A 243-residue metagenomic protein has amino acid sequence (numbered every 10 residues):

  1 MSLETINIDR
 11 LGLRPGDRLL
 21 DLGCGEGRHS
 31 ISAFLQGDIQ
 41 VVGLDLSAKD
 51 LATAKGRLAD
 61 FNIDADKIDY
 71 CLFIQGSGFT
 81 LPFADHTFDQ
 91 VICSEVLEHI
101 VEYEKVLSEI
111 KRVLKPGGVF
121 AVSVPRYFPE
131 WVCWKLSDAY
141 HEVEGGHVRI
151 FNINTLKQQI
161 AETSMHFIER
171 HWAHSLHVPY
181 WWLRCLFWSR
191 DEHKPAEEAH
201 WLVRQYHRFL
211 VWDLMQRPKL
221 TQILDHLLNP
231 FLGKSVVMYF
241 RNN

Functional and structural regions predicted by a protein language model:
M1-R14, R28, S32, R204-H207 (+1 more regions): Conserved class I S-adenosyl-L-methionine
T5-C133, T155, M238-R241: Conserved SAM-binding loop
A59-F61, D138-H141, C185-S189: Short, hinge-like loop/turn segments at secondary-structure boundaries
P125-R149, K157-Q159: Short, glycine-/aromatic-enriched active-site segment of Class I SAM-dependent methyltransferases
K135, H177-N243: A C-terminal cap/extension of S-adenosyl-L-methionine-dependent methyltransferases that defines the acceptor-substrate
Q159-M165: A structural motif corresponding to the C-terminal end of an alpha-helix and its immediate exit/capping segment
M165-S175: Conserved S-adenosyl-L-methionine
